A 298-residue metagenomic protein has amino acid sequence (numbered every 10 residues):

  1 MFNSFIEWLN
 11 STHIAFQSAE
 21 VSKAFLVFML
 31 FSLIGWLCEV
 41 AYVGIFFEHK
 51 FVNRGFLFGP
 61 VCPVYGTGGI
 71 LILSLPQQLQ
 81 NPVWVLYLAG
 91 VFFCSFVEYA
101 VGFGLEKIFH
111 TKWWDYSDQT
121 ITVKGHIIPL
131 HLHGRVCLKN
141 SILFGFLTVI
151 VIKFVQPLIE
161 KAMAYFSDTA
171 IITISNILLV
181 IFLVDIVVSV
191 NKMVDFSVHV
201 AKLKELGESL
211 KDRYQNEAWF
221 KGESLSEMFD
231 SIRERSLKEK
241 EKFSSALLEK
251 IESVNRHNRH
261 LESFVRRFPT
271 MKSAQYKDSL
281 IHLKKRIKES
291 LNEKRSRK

Functional and structural regions predicted by a protein language model:
M1-K298: Aromatic-rich, lipid-facing transmembrane alpha helices and their immediate juxtamembrane interface loops in integral
